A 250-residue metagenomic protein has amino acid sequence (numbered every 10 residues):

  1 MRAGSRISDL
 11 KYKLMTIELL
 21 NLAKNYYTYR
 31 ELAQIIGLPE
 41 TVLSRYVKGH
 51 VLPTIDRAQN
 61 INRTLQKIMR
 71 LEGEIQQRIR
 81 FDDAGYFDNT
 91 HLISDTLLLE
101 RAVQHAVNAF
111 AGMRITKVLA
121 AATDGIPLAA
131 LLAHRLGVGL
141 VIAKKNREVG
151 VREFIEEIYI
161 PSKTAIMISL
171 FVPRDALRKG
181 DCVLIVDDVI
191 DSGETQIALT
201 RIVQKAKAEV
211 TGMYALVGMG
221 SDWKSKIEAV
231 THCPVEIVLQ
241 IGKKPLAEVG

Functional and structural regions predicted by a protein language model:
R2-G4, D9-Y12, R201-G250: PRPP-dependent phosphoribosyltransferase catalytic core
R6-Y26, R30-E31, V47-R114: Active-site-facing substrate-recognition patch
Q34: Alpha-helical residues within the helix-turn-helix
I115-A122: Short glycine-rich phosphate-binding loop at a beta-alpha junction
V138-V183: Short, glycine/charge-rich flexible loops or terminal/linker lids adjacent to PRPP-binding catalytic cores
I185-K205, E209-T211: Active-site/ligand-binding-proximal alpha/beta "capping" segment
